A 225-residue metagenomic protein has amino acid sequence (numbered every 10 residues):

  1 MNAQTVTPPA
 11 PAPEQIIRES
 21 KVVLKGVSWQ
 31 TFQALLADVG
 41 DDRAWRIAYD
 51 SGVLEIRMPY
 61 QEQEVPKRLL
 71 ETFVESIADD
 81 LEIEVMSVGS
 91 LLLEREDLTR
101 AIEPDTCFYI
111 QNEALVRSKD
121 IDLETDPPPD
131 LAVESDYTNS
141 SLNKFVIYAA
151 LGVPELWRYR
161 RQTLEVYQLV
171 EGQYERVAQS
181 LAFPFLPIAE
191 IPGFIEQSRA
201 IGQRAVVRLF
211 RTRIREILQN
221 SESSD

Functional and structural regions predicted by a protein language model:
M1-D225: Gly/Pro/Ser/Thr-rich low-complexity, intrinsically disordered segments predominantly at protein N-termini
